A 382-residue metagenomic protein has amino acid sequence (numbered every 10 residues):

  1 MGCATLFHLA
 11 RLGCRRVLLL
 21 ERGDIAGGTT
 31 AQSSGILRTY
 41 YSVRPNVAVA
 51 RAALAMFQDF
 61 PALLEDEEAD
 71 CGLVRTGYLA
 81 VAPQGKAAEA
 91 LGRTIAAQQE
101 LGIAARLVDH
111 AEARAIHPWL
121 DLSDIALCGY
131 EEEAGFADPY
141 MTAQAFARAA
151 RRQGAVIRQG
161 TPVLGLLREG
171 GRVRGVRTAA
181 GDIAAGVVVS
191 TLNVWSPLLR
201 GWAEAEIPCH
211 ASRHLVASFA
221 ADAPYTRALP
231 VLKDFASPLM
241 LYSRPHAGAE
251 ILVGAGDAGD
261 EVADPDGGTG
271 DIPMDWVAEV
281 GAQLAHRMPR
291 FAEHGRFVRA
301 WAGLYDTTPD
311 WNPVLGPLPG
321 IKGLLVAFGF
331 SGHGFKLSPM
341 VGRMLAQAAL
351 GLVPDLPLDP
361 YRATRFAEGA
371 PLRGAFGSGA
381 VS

Functional and structural regions predicted by a protein language model:
G2-C3: N-terminal Rossmann-fold NAD(P) dinucleotide-binding loop
F7-R11, L18, G35-L37, E65-G77 (+4 more regions): Active-site substrate-recognition segment that forms the wall of the catalytic cavity or substrate channel
A10-T30: Glycine-rich FAD pyrophosphate-binding loop
G35-I116, M240-Y242: Dinucleotide-binding Rossmann-like beta1-alpha1 core, especially the glycine-rich loop that anchors the ADP
A48-R51, V81-A90, Y130-R148, T269-W276: Short beta-strand to alpha-helix junction loop
A111-A115, M274-P339, R343-V353, D359-P371: Flavin (FAD/FMN) cofactor-binding core of flavoprotein oxidoreductases
C128-A149, N193-W195, W276-Q283, F330 (+2 more regions): Mid-domain beta-loop-alpha active-site segment that forms a flexible, acidic cofactor/metal-binding surface
Y130-G186: Helical element adjacent to the flavin cofactor pocket in flavoenzyme catalytic cores
